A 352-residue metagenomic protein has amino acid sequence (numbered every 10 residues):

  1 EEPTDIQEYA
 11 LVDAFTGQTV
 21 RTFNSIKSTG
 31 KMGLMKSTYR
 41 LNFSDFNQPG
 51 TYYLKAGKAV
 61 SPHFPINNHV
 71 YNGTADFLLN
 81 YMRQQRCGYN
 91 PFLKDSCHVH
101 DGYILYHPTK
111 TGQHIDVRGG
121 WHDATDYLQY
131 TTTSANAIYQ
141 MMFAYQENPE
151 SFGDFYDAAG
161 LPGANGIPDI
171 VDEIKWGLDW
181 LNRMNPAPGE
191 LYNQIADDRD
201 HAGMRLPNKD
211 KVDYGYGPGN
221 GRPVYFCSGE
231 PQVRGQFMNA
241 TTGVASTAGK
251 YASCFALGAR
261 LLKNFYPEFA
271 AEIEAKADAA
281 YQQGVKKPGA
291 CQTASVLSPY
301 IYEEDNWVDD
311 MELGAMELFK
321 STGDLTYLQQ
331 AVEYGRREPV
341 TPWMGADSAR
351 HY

Functional and structural regions predicted by a protein language model:
E1: Short amphipathic, basic-aromatic surface patches that mediate peripheral association with negatively charged
T4-K36, N47-T51, K55-P62, Y71-Y352: Glycan-recognition and catalytic cores of secretory/periplasmic carbohydrate-active enzymes
L41-F46: Short, hydrophobic beta-strand segments
I66-N68: Interdomain boundary/hinge segments at the C-termini of tandem beta-sandwich modules
